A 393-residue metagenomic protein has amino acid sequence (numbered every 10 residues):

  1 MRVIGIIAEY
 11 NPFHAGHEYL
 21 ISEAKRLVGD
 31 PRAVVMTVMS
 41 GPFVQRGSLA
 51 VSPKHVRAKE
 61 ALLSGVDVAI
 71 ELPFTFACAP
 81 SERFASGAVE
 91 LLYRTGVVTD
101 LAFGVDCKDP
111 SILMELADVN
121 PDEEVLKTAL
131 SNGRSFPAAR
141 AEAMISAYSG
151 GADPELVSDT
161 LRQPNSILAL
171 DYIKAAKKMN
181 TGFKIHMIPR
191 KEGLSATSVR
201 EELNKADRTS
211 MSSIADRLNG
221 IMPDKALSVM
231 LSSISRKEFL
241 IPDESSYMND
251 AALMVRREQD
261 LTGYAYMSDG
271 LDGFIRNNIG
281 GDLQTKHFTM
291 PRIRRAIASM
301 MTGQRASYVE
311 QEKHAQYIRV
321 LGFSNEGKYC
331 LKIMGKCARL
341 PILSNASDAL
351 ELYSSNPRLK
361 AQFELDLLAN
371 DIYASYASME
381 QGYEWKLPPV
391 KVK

Functional and structural regions predicted by a protein language model:
M1-R57: N-terminal catalytic cores of NTP/NDP-binding nucleotidyl/phosphoryl-transfer enzymes
R2, A33, D67, V98-T99: Conserved acidic residues
K25-G29, L62, L92-Y93, K177: N-terminal cationic-hydrophobic initiation segments that often serve targeting/anchoring roles
A50-K54, L62, S81, A85: Generic structural signal for well-ordered secondary structure
V56-K59, E124-V125: Acidic, Ser/Thr-rich peripheral helices and adjacent loops at domain boundaries
A58-P73: A glycine-rich helix N-cap at a beta->alpha junction
E71-K393: Active-site cores that bind ATP or allylic diphosphates and position pyrophosphate for catalysis
